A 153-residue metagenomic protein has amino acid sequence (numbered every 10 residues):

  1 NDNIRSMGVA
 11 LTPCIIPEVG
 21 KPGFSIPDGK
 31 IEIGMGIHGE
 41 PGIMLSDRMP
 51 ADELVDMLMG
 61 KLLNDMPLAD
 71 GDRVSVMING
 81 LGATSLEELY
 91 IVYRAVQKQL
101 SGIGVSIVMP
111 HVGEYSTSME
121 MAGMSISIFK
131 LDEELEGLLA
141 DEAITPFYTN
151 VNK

Functional and structural regions predicted by a protein language model:
N1-I91: Mixed-charge interfacial surface used for oligomerization/domain docking and macromolecular partner engagement
K61-K153: C-terminal non-catalytic interaction/assembly regions of soluble proteins
